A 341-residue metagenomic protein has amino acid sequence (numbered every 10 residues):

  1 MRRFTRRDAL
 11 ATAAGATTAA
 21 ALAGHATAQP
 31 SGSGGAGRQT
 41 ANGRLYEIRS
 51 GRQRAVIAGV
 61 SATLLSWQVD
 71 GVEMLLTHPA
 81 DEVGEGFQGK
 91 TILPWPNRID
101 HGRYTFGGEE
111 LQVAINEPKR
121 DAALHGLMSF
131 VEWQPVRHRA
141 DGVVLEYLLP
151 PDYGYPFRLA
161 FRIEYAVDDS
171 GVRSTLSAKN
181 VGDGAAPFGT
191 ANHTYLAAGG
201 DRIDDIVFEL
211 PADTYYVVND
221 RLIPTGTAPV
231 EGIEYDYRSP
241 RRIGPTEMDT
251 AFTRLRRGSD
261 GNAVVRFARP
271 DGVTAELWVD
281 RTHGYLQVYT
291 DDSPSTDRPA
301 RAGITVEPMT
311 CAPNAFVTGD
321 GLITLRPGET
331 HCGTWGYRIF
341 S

Functional and structural regions predicted by a protein language model:
M1-T17: N-terminal secretory signal peptides and thylakoid transit peptides that target proteins across membranes
L10, S33-V113, G261-T282, E329-F340: Beta-strand-rich N-terminal accessory domains
A20-S33: Bacterial Sec-dependent signal peptides at the C-terminal "C-region" and cleavage site
G35-Q39, R49, A114-D169: Extended, loop-rich substrate-binding clefts of extracytoplasmic carbohydrate-active enzymes
A55, Y147-G200: Acidic, contiguous internal or C-terminal segments within carbohydrate-active enzymes that form a structured patch used
V113, P118, Y195-R281: Active-site/ligand-binding surface loops and adjacent short beta/alpha elements that line catalytic pockets across
A122-V136, V207, P245-T318: Acidic/His-leaning functional-site neighborhoods
R162-E164, D320-L325: Beta-strand-rich interaction surfaces with strong enrichment in secreted/lumenal proteins
